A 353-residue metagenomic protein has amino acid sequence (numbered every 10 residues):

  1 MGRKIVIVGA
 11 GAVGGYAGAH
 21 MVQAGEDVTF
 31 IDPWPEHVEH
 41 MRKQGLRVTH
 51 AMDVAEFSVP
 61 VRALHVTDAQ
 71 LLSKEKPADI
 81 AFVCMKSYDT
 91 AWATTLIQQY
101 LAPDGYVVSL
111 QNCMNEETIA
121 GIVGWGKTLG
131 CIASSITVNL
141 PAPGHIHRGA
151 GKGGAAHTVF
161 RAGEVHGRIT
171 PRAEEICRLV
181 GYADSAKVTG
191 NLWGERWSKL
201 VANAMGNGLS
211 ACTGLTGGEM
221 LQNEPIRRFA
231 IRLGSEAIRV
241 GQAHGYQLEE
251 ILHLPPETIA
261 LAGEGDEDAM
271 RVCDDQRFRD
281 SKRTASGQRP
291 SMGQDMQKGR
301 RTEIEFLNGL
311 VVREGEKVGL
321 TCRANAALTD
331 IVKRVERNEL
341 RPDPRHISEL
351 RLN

Functional and structural regions predicted by a protein language model:
M1-V54: NAD(P)+-binding Rossmann beta1-loop-alpha1 motif at the extreme N-terminus of oxidoreductases
G2, I231-N353: NAD(P)-dependent Rossmann-like dehydrogenase/reductase catalytic/cofactor-binding core
R3-K4, D79, T158: Nucleotide donor/acceptor-binding cores
D32, M52, H65-T67, Q111 (+4 more regions): Residues at the C-termini of beta-strands that transition into short coil/loop
S58-H147: Rossmann-like NAD(P)(H) cofactor-binding subdomain of soluble oxidoreductases
Y100, I122-W125, P143-T258: Internal alpha-helical scaffold of NAD(P)-dependent oxidoreductase catalytic cores
